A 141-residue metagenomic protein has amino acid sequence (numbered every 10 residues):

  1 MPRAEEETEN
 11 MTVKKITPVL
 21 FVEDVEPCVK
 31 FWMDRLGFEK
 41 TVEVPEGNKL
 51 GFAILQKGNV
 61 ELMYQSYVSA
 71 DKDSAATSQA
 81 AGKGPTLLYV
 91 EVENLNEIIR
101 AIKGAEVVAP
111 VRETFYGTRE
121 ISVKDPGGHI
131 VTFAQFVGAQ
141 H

Functional and structural regions predicted by a protein language model:
P2-V19, E39-E91, E97-K124, Q135-H141: Vicinal oxygen chelate
V22-E26: Short acidic-aromatic low-complexity motifs
C28-M33, I102, D125-G128: Conserved active-site tyrosine of GNAT-family acetyltransferases
I130-F133: Short glycine-/small-residue motifs
